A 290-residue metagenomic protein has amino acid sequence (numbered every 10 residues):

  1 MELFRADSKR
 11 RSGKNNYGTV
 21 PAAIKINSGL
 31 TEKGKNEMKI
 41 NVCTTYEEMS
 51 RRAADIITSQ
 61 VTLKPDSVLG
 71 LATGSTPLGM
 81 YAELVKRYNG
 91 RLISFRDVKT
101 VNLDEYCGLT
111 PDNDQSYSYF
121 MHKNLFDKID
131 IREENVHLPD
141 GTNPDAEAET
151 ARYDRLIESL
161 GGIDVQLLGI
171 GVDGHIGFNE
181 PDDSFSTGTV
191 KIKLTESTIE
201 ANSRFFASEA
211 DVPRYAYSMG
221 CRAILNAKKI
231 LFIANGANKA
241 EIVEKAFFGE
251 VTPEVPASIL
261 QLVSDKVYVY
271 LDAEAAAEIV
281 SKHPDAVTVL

Functional and structural regions predicted by a protein language model:
L3-F4, L30: Intrinsic disorder
I24-E37: Short, Lys/Arg-enriched N-terminal segments with co-localized hydrophobic residues within the first ~10-30 amino acids
K35-L69: N-terminal glycine-/serine-/threonine-rich phosphate-binding loop
L63-N89: Glycine-rich N-terminal segment of FAD-binding domains in flavoprotein oxidoreductases, spanning the beta-loop-helix
G70-G74, N102, P139-D140, L167-I170 (+2 more regions): Short beta-strand segments
I93-Q166, L290: Ligand-binding beta-strand-loop-alpha-helix segment within the catalytic cores of soluble metabolic enzymes
G177-C221: Class I SAM-dependent methyltransferase SAM-binding "motif I" and its flanking Rossmann-like core
R222, N226-L290: ATP/nucleoside-binding phosphotransfer catalytic cores, i.e., glycine-rich phosphate-binding loops
